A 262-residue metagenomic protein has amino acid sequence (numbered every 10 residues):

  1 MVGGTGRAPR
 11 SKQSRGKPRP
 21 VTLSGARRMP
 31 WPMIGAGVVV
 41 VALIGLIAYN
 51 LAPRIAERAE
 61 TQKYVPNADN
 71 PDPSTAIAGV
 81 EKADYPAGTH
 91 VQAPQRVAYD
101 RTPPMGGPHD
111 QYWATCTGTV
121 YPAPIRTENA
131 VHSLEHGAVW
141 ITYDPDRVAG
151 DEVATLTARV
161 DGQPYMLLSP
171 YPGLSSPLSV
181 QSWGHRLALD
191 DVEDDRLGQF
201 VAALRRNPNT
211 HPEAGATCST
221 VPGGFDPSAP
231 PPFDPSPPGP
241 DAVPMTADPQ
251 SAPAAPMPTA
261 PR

Functional and structural regions predicted by a protein language model:
M1-P30: Terminal targeting segments of Actinobacterial cell-envelope proteins
R19-T61: Hydrophobic single-pass membrane-targeting/anchoring helices
R54-E128, A242-R262: Extracytoplasmic low-complexity, Pro/Thr/Ser/Ala/Gly-rich segments that lie immediately after a secretion/anchoring
A56-A59, D161-D241: Helix-rich interaction surfaces within compact, conserved domain-sized segments that mediate assembly or partner
E60-Q62, A87-G88, A93-G107, Y112 (+4 more regions): Long, folded non-catalytic interaction modules
V91-Q92, L134, D161, G173: A generic structural signal for short, non-catalytic loop/turn and secondary-structure boundary residues
W113-A114, T119-D161, L167: Mid-length scaffold segments of soluble, non-membrane domains
